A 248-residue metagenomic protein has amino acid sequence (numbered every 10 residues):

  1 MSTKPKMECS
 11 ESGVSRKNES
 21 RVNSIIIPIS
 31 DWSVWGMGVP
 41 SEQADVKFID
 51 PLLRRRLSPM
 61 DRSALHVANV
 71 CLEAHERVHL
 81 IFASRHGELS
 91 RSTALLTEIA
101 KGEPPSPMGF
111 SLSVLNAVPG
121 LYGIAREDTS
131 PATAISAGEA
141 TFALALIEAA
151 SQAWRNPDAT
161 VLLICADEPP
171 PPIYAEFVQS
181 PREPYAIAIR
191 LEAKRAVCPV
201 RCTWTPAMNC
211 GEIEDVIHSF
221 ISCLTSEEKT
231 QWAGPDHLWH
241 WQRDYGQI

Functional and structural regions predicted by a protein language model:
M1-A140, C165-I248: Conserved "HGTGT" condensation-loop signature of ketosynthase/thiolase-family condensing enzymes that catalyze
L65-A68, S136-A159: Active-site-proximal alpha-helical scaffold in enzymes
L162: Short aromatic-hydrophobic micro-motifs that form the base-stacking/packing surface for donor nucleotide recognition
